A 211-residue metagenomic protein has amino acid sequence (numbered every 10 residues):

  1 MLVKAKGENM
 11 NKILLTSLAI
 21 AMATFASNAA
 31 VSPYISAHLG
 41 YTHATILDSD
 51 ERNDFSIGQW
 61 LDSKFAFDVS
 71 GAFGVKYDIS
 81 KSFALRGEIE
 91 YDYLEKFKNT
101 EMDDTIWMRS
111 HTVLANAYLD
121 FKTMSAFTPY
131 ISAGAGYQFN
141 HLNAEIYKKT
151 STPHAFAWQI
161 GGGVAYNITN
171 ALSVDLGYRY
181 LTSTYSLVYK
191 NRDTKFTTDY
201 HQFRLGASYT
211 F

Functional and structural regions predicted by a protein language model:
M1-S32: Cleavable N-terminal export/targeting peptides
I20-M22, A30-D68, V75: N-terminal leader/capping segments at the start of a protein or of a new domain
S32-Y34, A84, T128-Y130, A171-L176: Structural motif
H38-H43, F67-A144, Q202-F211: Gram-negative (and chloroplast) outer-membrane scaffold detector with strong preference for beta-barrel transmembrane
I46-D50, I57, Y91-K96, Y166-F211: Predominantly the C-terminal beta-signal and adjacent terminal strand-loop region of outer-membrane beta-barrel
F55-F65, D103-S110, K148-H154, D193-Y200: Replace "Gram-negative outer membrane beta-barrel proteins" with "bacterial and organellar outer membrane beta-barrel
N99-T100, N143-I146, F156, S186-K190: A short, acidic/glycine-rich surface segment
V113-A115, S132-Y137, P153-V164, Y180: Hydrophobic alpha-helical segments of small multi-pass membrane proteins
